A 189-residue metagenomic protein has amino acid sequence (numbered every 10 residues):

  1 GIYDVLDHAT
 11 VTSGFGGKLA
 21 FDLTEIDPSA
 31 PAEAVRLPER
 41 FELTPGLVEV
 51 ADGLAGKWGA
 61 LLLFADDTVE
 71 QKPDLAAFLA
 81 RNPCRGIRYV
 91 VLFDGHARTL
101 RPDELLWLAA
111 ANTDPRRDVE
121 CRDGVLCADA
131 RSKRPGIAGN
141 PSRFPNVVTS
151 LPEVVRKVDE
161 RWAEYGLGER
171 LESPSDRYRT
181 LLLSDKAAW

Functional and structural regions predicted by a protein language model:
G1-W189: Charged, compositionally biased interaction regions
